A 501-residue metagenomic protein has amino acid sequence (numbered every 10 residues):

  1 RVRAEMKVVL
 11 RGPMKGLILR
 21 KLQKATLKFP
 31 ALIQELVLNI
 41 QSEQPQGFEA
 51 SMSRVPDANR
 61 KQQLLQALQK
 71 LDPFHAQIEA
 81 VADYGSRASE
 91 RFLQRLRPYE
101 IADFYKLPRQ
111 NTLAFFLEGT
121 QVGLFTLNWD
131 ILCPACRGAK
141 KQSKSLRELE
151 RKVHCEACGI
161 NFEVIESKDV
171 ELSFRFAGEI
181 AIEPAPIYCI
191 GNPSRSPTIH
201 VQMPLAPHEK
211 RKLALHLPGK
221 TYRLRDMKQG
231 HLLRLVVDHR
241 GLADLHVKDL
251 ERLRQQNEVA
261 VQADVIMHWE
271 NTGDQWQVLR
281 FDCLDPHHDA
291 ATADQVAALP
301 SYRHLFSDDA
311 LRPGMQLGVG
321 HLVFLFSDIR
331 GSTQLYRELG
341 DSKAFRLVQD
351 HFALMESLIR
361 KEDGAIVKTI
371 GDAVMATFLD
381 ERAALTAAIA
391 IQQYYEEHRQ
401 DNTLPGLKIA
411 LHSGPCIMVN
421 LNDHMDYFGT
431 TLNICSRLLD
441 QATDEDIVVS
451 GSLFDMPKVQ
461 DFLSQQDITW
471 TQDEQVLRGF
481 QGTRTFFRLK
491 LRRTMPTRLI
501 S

Functional and structural regions predicted by a protein language model:
R1-L27: Beta-strand/loop substructures that line and gate deep hydrophobic ligand-binding cavities in soluble
T120-Y188: Cys/His-rich short segments
I182-H287: N-terminal accessory interaction module
K228, D444-E445, G451-S501: Intrinsically disordered, glycine/charged-rich C-terminal tails and inter-domain linkers that flank nucleotidyl cyclase
Q262-G320: Regulatory cytosolic signal-relay segments
D309, P313-A387, Y394: Catalytic NTP-binding/metal-coordinating core of nucleotidyl cyclase/transferase enzymes
Q316, E362-T369, Y395-H412, Y427 (+2 more regions): Catalytic core regions of nucleotide second-messenger enzymes
H398, L432-D455: Catalytic/regulatory signature loops of cyclic-dinucleotide turnover enzymes and related class III nucleotidyl cyclases
